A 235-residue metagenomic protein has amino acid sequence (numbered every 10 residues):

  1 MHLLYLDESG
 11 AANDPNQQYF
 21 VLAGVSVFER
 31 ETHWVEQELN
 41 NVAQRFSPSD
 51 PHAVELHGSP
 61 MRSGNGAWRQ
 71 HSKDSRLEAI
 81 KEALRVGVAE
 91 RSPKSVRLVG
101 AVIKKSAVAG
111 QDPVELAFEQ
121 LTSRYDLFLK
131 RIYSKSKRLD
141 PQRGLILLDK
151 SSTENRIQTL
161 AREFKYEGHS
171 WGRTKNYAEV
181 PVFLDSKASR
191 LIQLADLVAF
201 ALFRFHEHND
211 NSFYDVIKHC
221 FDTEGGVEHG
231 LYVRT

Functional and structural regions predicted by a protein language model:
M1-T235: Phosphate-ester processing/binding pockets and catalytic centers
